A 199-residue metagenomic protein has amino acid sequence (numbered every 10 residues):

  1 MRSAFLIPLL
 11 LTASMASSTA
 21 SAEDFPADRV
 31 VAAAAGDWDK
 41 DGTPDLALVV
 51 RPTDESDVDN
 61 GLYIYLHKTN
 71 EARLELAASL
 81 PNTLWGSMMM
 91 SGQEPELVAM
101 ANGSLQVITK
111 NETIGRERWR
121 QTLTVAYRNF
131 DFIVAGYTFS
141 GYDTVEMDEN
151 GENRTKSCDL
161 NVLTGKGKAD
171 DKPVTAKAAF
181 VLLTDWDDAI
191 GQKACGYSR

Functional and structural regions predicted by a protein language model:
M1-I7: Bacterial N-terminal signal peptides that target proteins for export
A13-T19: N-terminal signal peptide c-region/cleavage motif recognized by signal peptidases
A20-D28, N70-G92, A178-L182: Blade-edge motifs of beta-propeller repeat domains
R29-K40, M90-S104: Beta-propeller blade termini
K40-R51, V98-K110: Acidic/hydrophobic-patterned starts of short beta strands in beta-sheet-rich repeat architectures
D45, D59-G61, G92-Q93, E117-T122: Short, surface-exposed coil-to-beta transition loops
S56-S79, V125-N129: Beta-propeller blade repeat segments, especially FG-GAP/WD-type strand-to-loop junctions in 6- to 7-bladed propeller
N102-R199: Acidic, small-residue rich beta-repeat scaffolds with periodic aromatic anchors
